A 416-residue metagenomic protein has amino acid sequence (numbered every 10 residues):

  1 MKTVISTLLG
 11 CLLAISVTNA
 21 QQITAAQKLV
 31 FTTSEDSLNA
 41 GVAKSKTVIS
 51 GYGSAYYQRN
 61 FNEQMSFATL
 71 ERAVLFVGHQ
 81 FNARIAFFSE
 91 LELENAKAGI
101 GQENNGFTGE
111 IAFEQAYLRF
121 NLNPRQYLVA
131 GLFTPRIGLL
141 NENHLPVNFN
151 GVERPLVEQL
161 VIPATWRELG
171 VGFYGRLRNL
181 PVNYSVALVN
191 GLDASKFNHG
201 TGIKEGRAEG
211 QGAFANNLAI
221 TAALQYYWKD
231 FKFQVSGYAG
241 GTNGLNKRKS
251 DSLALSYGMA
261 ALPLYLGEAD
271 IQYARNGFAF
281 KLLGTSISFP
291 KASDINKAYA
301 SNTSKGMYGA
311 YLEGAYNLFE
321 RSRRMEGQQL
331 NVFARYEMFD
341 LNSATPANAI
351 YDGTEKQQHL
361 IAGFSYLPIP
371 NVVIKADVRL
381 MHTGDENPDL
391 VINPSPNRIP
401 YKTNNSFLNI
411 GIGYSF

Functional and structural regions predicted by a protein language model:
T3-L9, V17-S54, F416: N-terminal periplasmic/intermembrane-space "pro-region" immediately following the signal or transit peptide
L12-S16, F173: Residue-level signal for alpha-helical transmembrane segments in multi-pass membrane proteins
I23-T24, N60-E63, N105-G106, Y117-N121 (+2 more regions): Outer-membrane beta-barrel pore domains
D36-A194, N216-F233, Y311-N317, F333 (+1 more regions): Outer membrane beta-barrel
V147-P155, G202-E205, S250-A254, V391-N393: Short glycine/proline- and charge-enriched loop/turn segments that cap or connect secondary-structure elements
A164, Q211-L218, M259-P263: Active-site glycine- and acidic-residue-rich loops that bind and position anionic ligands or nucleotide-like cofactors
G202-N246: Loop-centered beta-sheet repeat module
